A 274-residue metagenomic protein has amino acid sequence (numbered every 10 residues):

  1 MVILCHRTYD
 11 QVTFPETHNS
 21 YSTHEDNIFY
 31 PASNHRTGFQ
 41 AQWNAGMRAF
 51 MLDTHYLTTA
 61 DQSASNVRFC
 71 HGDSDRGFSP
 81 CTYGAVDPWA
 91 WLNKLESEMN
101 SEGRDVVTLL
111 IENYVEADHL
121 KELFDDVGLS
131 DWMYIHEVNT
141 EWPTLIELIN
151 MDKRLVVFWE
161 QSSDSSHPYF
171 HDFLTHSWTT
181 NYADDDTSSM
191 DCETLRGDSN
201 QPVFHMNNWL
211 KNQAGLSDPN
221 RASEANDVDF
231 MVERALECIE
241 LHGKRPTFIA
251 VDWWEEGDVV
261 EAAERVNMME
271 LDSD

Functional and structural regions predicted by a protein language model:
M1-D274: Catalytic cores of phosphodiester-bond hydrolases, prominently lipid phosphodiesterases
